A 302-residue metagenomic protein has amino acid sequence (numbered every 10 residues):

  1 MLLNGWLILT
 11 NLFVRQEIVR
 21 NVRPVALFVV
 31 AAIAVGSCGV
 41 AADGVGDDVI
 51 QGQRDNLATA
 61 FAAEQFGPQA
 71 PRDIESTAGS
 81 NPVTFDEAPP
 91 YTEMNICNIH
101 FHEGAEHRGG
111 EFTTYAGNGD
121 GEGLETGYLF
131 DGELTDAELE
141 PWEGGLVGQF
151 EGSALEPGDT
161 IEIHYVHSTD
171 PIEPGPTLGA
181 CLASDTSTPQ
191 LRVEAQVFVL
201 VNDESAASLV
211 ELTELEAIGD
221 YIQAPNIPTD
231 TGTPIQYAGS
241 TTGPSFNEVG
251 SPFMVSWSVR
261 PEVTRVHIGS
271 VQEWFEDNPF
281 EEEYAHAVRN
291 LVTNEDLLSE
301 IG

Functional and structural regions predicted by a protein language model:
M1-N21: N-terminal secretory signal peptides that target proteins for export/translocation
G36-S37: C-terminal motif of bacterial Sec signal peptides marking the signal peptidase cleavage site
D43-H102, R108-G110: Solvent-exposed N-terminal domain segments of exported/luminal and surface proteins
N81-T160: Short N-terminal edge-element motif at the start of the domain
W142-S187: Aromatic- and glycine-enriched beta-alpha-beta binding-site module
V147-D159, G239-V249, W257-V259: Exposed beta-sheet edge/beta-hairpin loop segments within beta-rich domains
T169-P244: Short helix-loop boundary/capping segments
T242-G302: Long, compositionally biased interface segments
